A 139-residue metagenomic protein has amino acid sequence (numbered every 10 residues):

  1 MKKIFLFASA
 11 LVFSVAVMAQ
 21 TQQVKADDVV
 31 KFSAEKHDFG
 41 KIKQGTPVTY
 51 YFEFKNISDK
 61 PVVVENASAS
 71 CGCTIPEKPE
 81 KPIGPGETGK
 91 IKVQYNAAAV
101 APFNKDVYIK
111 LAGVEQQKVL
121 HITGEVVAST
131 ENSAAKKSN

Functional and structural regions predicted by a protein language model:
M1-Q23: Bacterial Sec-dependent N-terminal signal peptides
Q20-T46, E53, E115-N139: Long, low-complexity ectodomains and other extracytoplasmic segments of secretory-pathway proteins
H37, E87-V93: Short strand-edge motifs at loop-to-beta-strand transitions and within beta-strands of extracellular beta-rich domains
F54-S58: Asparagine-centered strand-capping/turn motif at beta-strand->loop junctions
D59-P85: Surface-exposed binding patches on compact interaction domains or structured appendages
N96-A101, A112: Short, surface-exposed loop/turn segments at beta-strand-coil junctions that are enriched for proline with nearby
I109-E115: Short, exposed beta-strand-loop hairpins at the edges of beta-sheets in extracellular/periplasmic proteins
